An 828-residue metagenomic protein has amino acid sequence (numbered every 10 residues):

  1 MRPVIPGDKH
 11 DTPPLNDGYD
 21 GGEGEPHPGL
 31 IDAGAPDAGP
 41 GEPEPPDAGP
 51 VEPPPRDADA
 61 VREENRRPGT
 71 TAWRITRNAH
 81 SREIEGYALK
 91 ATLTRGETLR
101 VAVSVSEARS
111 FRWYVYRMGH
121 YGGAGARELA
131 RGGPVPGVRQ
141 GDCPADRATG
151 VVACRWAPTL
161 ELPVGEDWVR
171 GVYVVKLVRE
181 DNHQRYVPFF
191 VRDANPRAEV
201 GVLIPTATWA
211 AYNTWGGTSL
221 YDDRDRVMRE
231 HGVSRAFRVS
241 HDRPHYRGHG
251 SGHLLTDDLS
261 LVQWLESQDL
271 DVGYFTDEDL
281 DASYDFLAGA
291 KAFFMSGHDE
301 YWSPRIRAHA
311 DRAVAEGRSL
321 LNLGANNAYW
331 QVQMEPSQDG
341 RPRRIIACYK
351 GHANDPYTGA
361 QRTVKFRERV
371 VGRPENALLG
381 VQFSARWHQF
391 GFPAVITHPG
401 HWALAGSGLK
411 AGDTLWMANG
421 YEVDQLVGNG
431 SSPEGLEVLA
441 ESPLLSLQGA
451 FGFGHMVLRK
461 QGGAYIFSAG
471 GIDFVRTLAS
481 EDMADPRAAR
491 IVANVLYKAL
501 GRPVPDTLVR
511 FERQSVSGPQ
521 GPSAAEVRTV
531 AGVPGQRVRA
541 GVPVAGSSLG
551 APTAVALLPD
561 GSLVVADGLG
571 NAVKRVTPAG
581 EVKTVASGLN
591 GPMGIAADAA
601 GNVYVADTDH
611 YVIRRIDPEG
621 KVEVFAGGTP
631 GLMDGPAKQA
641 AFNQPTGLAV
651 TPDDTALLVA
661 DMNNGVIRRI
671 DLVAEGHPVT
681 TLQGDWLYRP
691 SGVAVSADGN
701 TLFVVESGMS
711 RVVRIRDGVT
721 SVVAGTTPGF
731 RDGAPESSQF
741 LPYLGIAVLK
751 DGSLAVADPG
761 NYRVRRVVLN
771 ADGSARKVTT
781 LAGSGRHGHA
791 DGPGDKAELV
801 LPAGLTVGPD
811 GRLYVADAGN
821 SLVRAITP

Functional and structural regions predicted by a protein language model:
A108, Y114-G119, A126-G132, D181-L287 (+3 more regions): Aromatic-Pro/Gly-enriched surface loop or interdomain linker that acts as a lid/target-recognition segment
Q140-C154, E161-P163, D167-V169, G250-P336: Helical hinge/lid and interdomain linker segments adjacent to catalytic or ligand-binding clefts that mediate domain
A328-G449: An acidic, glycine-rich "communication" segment
G518-T553, L569, A579-G594, K621-T646 (+3 more regions): Gly/Pro-rich loop segments of beta-rich domains
L557-D560, A597-A600, V650-D654, V695-G699 (+2 more regions): Residue-level detector of Asp-centered blade-edge/turn motifs that repeat once per structural unit in beta-propeller
S562-V564, N602-Y604, L657-L658, T701-V704 (+2 more regions): Conserved beta-propeller blade signature
G568, T608, M662-N663, S707-G708 (+2 more regions): Short loop/turn segments immediately following the C-termini of beta-strands
L801-P828: Blade-level signature of beta-propeller repeat domains, shared across WD40, Kelch, NHL, RCC1 and BNR/Asp-box propellers
